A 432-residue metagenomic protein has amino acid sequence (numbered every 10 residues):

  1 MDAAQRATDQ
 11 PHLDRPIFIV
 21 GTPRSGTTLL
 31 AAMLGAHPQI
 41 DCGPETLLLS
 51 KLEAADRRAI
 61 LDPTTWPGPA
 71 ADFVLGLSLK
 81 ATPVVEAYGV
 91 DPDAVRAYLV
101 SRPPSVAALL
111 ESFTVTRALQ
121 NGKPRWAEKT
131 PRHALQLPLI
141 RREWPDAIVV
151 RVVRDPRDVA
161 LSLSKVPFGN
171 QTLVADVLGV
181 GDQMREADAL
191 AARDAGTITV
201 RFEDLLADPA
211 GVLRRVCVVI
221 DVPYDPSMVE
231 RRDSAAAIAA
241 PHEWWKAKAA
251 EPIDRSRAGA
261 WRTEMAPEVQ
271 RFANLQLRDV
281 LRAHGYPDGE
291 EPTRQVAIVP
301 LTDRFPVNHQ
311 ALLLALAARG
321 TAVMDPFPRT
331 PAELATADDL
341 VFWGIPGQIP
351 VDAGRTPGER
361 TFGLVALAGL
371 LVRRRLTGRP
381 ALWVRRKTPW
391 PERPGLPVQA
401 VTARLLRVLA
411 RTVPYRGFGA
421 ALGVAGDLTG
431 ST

Functional and structural regions predicted by a protein language model:
M1-F18, A55, S164-P167, M184 (+4 more regions): PAPS-dependent sulfotransferases, especially Golgi type II membrane carbohydrate sulfotransferases
M1-Q10, V307, A311, G354-S431: Membrane-proximal basic amphipathic "stem/tether" segments
T22: P-loop (Walker A) phosphate-binding loop of NTP-binding proteins
S25: ATP-binding Walker
T28-Q39: A conserved segment at the C-terminal end of the G1
C42-E128, H133, D254: PAPS-dependent sulfation machinery
Y98, V106-A107, T114-M228, A237-P252: PAPS-dependent sulfotransferase catalytic domain
R294-T336, F342-Q348, F362, W383-V398 (+1 more regions): N-terminal pre-catalytic "stem/leader" segment of glycosyltransferase-like enzymes
